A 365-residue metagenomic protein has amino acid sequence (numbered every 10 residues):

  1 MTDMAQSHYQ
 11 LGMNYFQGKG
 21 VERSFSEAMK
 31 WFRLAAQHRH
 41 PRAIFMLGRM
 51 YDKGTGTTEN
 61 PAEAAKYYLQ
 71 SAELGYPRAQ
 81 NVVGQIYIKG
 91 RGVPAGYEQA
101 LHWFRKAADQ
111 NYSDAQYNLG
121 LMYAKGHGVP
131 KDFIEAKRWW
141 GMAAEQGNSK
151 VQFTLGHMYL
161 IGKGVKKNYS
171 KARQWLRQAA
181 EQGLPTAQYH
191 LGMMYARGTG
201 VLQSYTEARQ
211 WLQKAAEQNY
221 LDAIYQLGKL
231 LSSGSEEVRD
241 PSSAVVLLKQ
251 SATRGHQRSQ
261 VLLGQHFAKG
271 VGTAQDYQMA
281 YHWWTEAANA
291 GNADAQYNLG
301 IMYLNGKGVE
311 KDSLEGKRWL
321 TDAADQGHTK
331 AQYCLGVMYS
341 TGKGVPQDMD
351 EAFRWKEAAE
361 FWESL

Functional and structural regions predicted by a protein language model:
T2-M4, H8, Q17-K19, S24 (+26 more regions): Short helix-capping/linker turns of helical repeat alpha-solenoids
Q10-Q17, M46-K53, V82-K89, N118-K125 (+9 more regions): Hydrophobic face of amphipathic alpha-helices that form TPR/SEL1-like repeat modules and related alpha-solenoid
E22-W31, T58-Y67, P94-W103, P130-W139 (+6 more regions): Structural signature of tandem alpha-helical TPR/SEL1-like repeats, specifically the intra-repeat loop/turn
L34-A35, Q70-S71, K106-A107, M142-A143 (+6 more regions): Canonical positions in the second alpha-helix
Y333-G336, P346-L365: Leucine-rich solenoid repeat scaffolds
